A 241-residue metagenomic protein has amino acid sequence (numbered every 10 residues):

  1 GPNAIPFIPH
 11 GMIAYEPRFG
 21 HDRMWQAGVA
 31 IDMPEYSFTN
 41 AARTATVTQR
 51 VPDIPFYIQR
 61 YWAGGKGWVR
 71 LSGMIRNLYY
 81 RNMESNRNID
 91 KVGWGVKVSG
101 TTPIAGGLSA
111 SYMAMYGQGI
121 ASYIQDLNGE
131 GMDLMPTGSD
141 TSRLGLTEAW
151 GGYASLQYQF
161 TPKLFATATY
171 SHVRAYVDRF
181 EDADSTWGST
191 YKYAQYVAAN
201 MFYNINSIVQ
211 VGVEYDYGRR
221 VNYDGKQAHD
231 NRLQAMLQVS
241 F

Functional and structural regions predicted by a protein language model:
G1-Q59, I124-T141: Surface-exposed coil loops of outer-membrane beta-barrel proteins
I5-P9, R50-I54, N88-V96, L146-W150 (+2 more regions): Residues that define the transmembrane beta-barrel architecture of outer-membrane proteins
M12-E16, Y57-Q59, K97-S99, S155 (+3 more regions): Outer-membrane beta-barrel architecture
G20-A27, G65-V69, G107-A110, K163-A166 (+1 more regions): Repeated loop/turn-to-beta-strand initiation elements of outer-membrane beta-barrel proteins
V29-M33, S72-N77, A168-V173, Q210-R219: Transmembrane beta-strand segments that form the barrel wall of outer-membrane beta-barrel proteins
A41-A45, M83-N88, Y223-Q227: Short, solvent-exposed loop/turn segments at secondary-structure boundaries
Y61-Y191: Detector for outer-membrane/organellar transmembrane beta-barrel domains, recognizing the amphipathic beta-strand
Y203-I205, A228-F241: Outer-membrane beta-barrel "beta-signal"
